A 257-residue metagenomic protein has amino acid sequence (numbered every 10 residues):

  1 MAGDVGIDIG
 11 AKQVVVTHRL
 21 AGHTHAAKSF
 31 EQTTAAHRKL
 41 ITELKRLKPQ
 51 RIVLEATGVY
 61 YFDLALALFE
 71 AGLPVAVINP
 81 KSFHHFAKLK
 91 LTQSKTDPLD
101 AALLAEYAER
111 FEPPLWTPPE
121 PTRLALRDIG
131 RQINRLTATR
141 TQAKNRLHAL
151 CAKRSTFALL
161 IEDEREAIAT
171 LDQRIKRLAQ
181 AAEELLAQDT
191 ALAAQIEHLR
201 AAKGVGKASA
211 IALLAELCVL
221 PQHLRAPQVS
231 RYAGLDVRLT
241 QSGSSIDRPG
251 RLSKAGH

Functional and structural regions predicted by a protein language model:
M1-H257: A detector of single, family-specific signature residues that are central to catalytic or substrate-handling motifs
